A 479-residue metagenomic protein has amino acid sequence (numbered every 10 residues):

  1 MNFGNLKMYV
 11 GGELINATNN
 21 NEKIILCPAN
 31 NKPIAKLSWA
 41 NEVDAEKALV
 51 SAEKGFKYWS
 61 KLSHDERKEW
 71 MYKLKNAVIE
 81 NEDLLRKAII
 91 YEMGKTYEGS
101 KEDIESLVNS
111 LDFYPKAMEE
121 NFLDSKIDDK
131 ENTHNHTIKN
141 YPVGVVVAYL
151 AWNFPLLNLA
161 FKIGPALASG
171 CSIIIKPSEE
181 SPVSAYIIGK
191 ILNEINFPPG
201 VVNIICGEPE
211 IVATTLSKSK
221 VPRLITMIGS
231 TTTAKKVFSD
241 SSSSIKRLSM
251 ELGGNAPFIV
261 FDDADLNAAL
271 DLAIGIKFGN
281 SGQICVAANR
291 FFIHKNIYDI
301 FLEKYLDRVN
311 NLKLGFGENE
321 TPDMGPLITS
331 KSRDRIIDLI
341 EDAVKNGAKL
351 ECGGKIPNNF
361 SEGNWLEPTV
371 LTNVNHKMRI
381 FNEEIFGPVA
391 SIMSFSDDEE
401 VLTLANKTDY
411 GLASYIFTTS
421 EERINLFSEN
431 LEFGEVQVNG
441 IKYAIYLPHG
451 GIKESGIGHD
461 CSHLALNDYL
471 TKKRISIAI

Functional and structural regions predicted by a protein language model:
M1-H134: N-terminal Rossmann-like NAD(P)+-binding subdomain of aldehyde/semialdehyde dehydrogenases
I24, S38, S60-K61, M93 (+4 more regions): A structural signal for short, well-ordered beta-strand elements
P28, E42-A45, H64, E82 (+5 more regions): Residues at or immediately preceding the N-termini of alpha-helices
N31, R67, I89, L111 (+9 more regions): Residue-level signal for inorganic ion chemistry
K32-K36, P222, I259, K313 (+4 more regions): Conserved C-terminal structural/oligomerization subdomain of aldehyde/semialdehyde dehydrogenase
F56, S60, K75-E82, R86 (+18 more regions): Structural signal for hydrophobic packing residues in well-ordered secondary-structure cores of soluble enzyme domains
S125-A268, F395: Rossmann-like NAD(P) dinucleotide-binding subdomain of oxidoreductase/dehydrogenase enzymes
L224, T232-N375, V438: ALDH superfamily catalytic-core signature
